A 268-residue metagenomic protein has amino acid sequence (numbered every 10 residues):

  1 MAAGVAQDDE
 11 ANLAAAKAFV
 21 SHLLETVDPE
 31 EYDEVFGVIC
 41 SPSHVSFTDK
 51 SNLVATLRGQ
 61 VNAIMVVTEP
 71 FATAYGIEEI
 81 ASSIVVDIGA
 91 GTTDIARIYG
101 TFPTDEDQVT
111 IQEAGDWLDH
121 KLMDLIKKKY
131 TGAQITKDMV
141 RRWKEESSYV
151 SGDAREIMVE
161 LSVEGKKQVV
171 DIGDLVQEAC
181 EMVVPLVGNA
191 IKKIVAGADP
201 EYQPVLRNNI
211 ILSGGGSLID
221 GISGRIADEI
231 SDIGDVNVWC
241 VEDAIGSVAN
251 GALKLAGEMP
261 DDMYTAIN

Functional and structural regions predicted by a protein language model:
M1-I88, I98-G188, K192-I210, S217-D243 (+1 more regions): Nucleotide/phosphate-binding catalytic cleft detector across ATP-hydrolyzing and phosphate-transferring enzymes
A90-T92: Short acidic, Gly/Ser-rich segments with clustered Asp/Glu that frequently serve as metal-coordination loops in enzyme
S247-V248: Repeat-based blade/solenoid architectures
